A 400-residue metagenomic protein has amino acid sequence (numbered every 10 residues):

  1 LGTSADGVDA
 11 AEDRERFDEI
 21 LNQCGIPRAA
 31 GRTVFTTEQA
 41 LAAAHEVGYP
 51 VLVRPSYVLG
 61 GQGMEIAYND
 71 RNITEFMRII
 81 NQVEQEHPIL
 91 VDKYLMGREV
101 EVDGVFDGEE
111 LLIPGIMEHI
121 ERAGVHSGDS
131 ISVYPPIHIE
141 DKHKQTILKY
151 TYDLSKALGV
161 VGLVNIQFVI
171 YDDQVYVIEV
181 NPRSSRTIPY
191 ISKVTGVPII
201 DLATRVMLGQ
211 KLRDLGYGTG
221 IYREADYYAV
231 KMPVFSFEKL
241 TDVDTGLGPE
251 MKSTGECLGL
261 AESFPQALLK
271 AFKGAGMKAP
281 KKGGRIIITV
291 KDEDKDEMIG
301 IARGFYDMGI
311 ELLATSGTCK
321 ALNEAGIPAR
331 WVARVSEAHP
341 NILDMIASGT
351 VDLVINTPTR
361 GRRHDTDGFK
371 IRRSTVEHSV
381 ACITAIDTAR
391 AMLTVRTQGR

Functional and structural regions predicted by a protein language model:
G2-T3, D9-A11, R16-I20, C24 (+3 more regions): ATP-dependent carboxylate activation and anion-phosphoryl transfer catalytic cores that bind Mg-ATP to form
T3-M64, A325-R334, D387-V395, G399: A conserved helix-loop-beta module that forms one wall/lid of the active-site cleft in ATP-utilizing catalytic domains
V8-A10, V34-Q39, N72-I73, M96-R98 (+2 more regions): Short acidic loop-to-helix transition motifs that present clustered carboxylates
G25-R28, G48, P88, Q174 (+3 more regions): A generic structural signal for alpha->beta connector loops
R28-G31, I89-V91, I166, A329 (+1 more regions): Generic structural signal for residues in well-ordered beta-strands
A43, F76, M298-I301: Hydrophobic side chains in well-ordered alpha-helices
L163, S184-P189, K193-L202, M207-G209 (+5 more regions): Acidic, glycine-enriched active-site microenvironments
